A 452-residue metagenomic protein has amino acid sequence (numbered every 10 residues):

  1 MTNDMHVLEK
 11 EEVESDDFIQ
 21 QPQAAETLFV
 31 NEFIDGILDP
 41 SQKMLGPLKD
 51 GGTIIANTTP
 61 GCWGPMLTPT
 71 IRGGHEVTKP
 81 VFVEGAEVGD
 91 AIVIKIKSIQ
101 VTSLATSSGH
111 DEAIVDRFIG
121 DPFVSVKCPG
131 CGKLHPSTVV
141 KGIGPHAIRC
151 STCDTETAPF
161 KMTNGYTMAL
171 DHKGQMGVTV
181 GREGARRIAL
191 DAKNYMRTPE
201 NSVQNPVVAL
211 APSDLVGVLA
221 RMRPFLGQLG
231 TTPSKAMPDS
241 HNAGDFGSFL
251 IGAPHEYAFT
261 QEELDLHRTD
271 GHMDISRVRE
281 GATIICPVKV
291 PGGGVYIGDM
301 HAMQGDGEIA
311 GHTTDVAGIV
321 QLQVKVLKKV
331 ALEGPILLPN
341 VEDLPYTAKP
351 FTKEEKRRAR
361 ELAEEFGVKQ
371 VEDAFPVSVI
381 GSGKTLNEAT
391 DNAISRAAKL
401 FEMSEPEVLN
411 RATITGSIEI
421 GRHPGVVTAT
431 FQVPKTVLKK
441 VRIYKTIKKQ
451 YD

Functional and structural regions predicted by a protein language model:
T2-S276, P287, P291, A348-F351 (+1 more regions): N-terminal, charged/glycine-rich beta-strand/loop interface patches
Q261, K289-D373: Redox cofactor-anchoring modules in respiratory/redox and cofactor-processing assemblies
I284: Short, charged amphipathic alpha-helical segments flanked by flexible coils
